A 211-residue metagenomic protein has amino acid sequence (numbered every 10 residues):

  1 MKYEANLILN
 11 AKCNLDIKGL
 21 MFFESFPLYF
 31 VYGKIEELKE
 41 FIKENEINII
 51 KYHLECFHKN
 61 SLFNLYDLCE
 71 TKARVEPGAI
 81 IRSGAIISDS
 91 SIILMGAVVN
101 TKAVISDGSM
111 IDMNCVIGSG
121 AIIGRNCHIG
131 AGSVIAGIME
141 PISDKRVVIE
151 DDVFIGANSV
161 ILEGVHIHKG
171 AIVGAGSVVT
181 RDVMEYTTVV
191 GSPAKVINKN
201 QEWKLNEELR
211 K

Functional and structural regions predicted by a protein language model:
M1-T71, E207-K211: Terminal amphipathic alpha-helical/low-complexity segments used for targeting or macromolecular assembly
L68-V190, A194-V196: Structural signal for interior beta-strand "rungs" in well-ordered beta-sheet cores of soluble enzyme domains
A175, Y186, Q201-K211: C-terminal functional extensions of proteins
